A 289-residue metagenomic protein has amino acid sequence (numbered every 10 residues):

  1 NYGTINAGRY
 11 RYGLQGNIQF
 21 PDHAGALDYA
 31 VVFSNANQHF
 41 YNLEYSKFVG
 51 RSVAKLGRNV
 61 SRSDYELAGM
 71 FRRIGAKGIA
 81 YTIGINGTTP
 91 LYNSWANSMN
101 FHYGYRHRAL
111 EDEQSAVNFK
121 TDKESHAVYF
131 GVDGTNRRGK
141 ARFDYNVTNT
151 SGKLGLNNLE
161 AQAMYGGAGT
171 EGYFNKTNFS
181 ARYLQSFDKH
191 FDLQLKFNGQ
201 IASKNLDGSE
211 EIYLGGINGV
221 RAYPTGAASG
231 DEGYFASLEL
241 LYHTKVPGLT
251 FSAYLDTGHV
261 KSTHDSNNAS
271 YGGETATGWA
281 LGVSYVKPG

Functional and structural regions predicted by a protein language model:
N1-R51, K55-G57, K77, N93: Outer-membrane beta-barrel initiation region
Y2-I5, A30-S34, M70-A76, S115-T121 (+3 more regions): Outer-membrane beta-barrel domain signature
A7-Y10, Q38, N97-S98, R142 (+2 more regions): Short glycine/proline-enriched turns and hinge-like loops at secondary-structure junctions
G8-Y12, N37-Y41, I79-I83, D122-V128 (+4 more regions): Residues that define the transmembrane beta-barrel architecture of outer-membrane proteins
F20-D22, K47-R51, N136-K140, I201 (+2 more regions): A generic beta-sheet turn/junction motif
A24-D28, E66-G69, R221, S262-H264: Short small-residue beta-strand/loop micro-motif enriched in glycine and branched aliphatics
F48, V53-K204, V260: Transmembrane beta-strand segments of outer-membrane beta-barrel domains in Gram-negative and organellar OMPs
Y165-G289: C-terminal transmembrane beta-barrel domains of outer membrane proteins
